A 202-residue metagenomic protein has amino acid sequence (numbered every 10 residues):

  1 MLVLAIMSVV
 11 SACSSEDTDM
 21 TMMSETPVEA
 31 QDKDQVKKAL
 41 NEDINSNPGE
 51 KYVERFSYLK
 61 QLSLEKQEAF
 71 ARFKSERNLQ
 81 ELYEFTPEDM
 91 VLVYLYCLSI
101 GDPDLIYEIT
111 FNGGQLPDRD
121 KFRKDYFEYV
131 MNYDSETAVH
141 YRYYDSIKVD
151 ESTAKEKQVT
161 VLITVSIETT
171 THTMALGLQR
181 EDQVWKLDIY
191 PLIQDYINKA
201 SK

Functional and structural regions predicted by a protein language model:
L4-M7, Y94, L98-I106: Short helix-adjacent coil turns
V9-A12: C-terminal motif of bacterial Sec signal peptides marking the signal peptidase cleavage site
S14-E16: Bacterial signal peptide processing site
T21-N45, H140-K202: Exposed beta-sheet edge and beta->alpha loop/turn motif
S24-Y96: Short, low-complexity N-terminal intrinsically disordered segments enriched in polar/charged residues
K66-K74, N78-Y83, E88-D89, V93 (+1 more regions): Short solvent-exposed beta->alpha transition segments
L98, T110, V165-I167: Short beta-strand segments enriched in hydrophobic/aromatic residues within well-folded beta-rich domains
